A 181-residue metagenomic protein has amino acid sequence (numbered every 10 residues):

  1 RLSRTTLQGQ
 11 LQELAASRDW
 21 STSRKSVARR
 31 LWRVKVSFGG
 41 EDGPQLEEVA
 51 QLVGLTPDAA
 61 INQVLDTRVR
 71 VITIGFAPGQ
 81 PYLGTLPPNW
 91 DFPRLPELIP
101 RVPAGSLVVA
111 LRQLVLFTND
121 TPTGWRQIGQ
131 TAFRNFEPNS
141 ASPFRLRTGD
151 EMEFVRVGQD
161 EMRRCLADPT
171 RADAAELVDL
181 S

Functional and structural regions predicted by a protein language model:
R1-S181: Glycine-rich active-site loops that engage anionic ligands at enzyme catalytic sites
